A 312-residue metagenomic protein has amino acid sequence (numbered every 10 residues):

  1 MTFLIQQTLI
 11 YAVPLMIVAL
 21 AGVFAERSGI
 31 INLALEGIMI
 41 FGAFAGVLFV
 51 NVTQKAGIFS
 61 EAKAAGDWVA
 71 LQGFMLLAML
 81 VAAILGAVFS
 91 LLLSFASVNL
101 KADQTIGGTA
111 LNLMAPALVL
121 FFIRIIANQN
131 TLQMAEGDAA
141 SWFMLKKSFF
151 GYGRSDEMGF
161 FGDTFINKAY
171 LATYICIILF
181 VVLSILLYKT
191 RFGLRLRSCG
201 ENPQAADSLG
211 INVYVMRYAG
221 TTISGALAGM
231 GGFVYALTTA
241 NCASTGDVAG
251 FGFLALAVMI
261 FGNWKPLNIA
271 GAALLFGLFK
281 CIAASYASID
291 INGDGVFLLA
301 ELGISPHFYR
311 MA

Functional and structural regions predicted by a protein language model:
F3-Q7, L187, T221-M259, A283 (+2 more regions): Inter-helical junctions in multi-pass inner-membrane proteins, predominant in energy-converting antiporter-like
L4-A56, A78-I84, V88-T105, I260-K265: Single transmembrane alpha-helix segments in multi-pass membrane proteins
V18-A19, A43-V47, P116-L120, T173-I185 (+4 more regions): Hydrophobic core segments of alpha-helical transmembrane domains in multi-pass membrane transport and ion-translocation
A25-I31, F89-R154, K189-R191, A249-G250 (+1 more regions): Short loop segments and helix-boundary regions at transmembrane helix junctions of multi-pass inner-membrane proteins
S60-P116, L275-F276, K280: Alpha-helical transmembrane segments within multi-pass membrane transporters and channels
A115-Y188, S288-A312: Transmembrane helix-bundle core of multi-pass membrane transporters and related energy-transducing complexes
T164-A243, G271: Helix-loop-helix "hairpin" substructures at the membrane interface of multi-pass membrane proteins
Y214, L237-G271, L302-R310: Hydrophobic alpha-helical bundle architecture
